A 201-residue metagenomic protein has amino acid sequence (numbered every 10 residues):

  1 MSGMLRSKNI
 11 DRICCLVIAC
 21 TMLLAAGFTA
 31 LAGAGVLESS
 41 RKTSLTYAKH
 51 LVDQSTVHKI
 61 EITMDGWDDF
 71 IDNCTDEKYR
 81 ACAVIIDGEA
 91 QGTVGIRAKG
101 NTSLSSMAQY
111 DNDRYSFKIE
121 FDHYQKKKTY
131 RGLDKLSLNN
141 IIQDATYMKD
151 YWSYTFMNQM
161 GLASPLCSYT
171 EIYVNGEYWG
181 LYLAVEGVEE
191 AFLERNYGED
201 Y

Functional and structural regions predicted by a protein language model:
M1-Y201: Phosphate/dinucleotide-binding and metal-coordinating scaffold of catalytic cores in nucleotide-dependent enzymes
